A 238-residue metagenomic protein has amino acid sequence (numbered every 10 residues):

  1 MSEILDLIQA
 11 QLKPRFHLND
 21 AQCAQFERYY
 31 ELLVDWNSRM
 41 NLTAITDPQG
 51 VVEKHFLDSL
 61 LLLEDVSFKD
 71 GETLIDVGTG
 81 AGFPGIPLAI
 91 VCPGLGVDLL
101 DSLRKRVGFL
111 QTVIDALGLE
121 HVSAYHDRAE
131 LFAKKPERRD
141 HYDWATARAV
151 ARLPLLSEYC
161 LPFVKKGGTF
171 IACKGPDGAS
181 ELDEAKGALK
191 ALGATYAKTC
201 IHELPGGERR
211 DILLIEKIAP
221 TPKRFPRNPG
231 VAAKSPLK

Functional and structural regions predicted by a protein language model:
M1-I75, K105-Y125: Class I SAM-dependent transferase core
L33, L88, K174, I215: Residue-level signal for inorganic ion chemistry
L60-A151, S157: Conserved SAM/SAH cofactor-binding pocket of Class I
C92, V164-K166: Helix-to-beta-strand junctions that scaffold the AdoMet/dcAdoMet cofactor pocket in Class I SAM-dependent enzymes
R106-G108, G178, L182: Short alpha-helix immediately C-terminal to the canonical SAM-binding loop
E130, G175-A179, E203: Short "lid" loop at the C-terminus of a central beta-strand within the Rossmann-like core of SAM-dependent
G167-D177: Conserved beta-strand signature within the Rossmann-like core of class I S-adenosyl-L-methionine
D183-K238: SAM/dcSAM-binding transferase cores
